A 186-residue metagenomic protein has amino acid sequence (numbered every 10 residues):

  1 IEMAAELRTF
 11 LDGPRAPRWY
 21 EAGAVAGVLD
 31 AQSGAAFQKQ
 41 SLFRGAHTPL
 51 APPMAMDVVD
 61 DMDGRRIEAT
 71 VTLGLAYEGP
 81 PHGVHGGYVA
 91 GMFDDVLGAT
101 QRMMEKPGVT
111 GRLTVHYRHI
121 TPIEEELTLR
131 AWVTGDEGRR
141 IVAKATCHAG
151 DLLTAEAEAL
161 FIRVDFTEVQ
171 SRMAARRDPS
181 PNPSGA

Functional and structural regions predicted by a protein language model:
I1-G34, T121-I123, T134-A186: HotDog/MaoC-like acyl-thioester-processing domains
E2-T9, V96-T128: Hydrophobic beta-strand-centered segment that forms part of the acyl-chain substrate-binding groove
A35-S41: Short Pro/Gly-enriched beta-strand edge/turn motifs at strand-loop
S41-V84: Catalytic strand-loop segment that frames the active site of acyl-thioester-processing enzymes
V58-D60, H119, V133-G135: Short, low-complexity Ser/Thr-rich regulatory SLiMs
V59-R66, V84-P107: Active-site helix/loop of acyl-thioester processing domains in fatty-acid/polyketide metabolism, spanning hotdog-fold
I67-A69, L113, L129, A143 (+1 more regions): Hydrophobic residues positioned within well-ordered beta-strands of beta-sheet architectures
V71-L73, Y117, R163: Hydrophobic residues in beta-strands and at strand termini
